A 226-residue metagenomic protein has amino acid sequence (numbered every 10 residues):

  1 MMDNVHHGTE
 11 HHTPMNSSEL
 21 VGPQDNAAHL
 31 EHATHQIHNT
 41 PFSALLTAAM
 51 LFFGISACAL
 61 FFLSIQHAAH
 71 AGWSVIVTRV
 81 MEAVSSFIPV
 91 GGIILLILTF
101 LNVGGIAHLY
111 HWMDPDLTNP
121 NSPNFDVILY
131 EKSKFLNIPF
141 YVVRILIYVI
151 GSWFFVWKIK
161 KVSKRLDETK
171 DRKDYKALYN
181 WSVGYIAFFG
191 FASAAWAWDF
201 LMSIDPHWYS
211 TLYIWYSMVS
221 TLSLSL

Functional and structural regions predicted by a protein language model:
M1-V5, C58-F62, F100-G104, F191-F200: Alpha-helical transmembrane segments of multi-pass membrane proteins
M2-T40, L117-P123: Low-complexity, proline/glycine-enriched hydrophobic segments characteristic of transmembrane helices
I37-G54, R79-E82, L212-M218: Loop-to-helix transition at the N-terminal end of transmembrane alpha-helices
S43, K132, N137-L226: Long, contiguous internal "core" modules enriched in hydrophobic/ aromatic residues
F53-A71, S152-V156, K160: Central hydrophobic cores of alpha-helical transmembrane segments in multi-pass inner-membrane proteins across all
A68-A83: Flexible loop linkers connecting adjacent transmembrane helices in multi-pass alpha-helical membrane transporters
V84, I88-K158: Intramembrane catalytic core of multi-pass membrane enzymes that act on lipidic substrates
